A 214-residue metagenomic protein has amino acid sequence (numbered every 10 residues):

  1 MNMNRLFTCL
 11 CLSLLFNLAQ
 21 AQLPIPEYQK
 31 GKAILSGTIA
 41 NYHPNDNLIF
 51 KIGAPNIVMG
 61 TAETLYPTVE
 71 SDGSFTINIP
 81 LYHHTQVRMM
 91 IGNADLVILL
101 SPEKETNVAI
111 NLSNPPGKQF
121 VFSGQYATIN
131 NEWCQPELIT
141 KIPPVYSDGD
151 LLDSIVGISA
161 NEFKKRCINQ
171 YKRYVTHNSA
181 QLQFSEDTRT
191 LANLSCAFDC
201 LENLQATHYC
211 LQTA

Functional and structural regions predicted by a protein language model:
M1-E27: Bacterial Sec-dependent N-terminal signal peptides
C9-C11, C134, C167, C196 (+2 more regions): Generic recognition of cysteine residues
N17, Q181-S185, N203: Short secondary-structure junctions and interdomain/linker hinges
L18-A19, M90, L211-T213: Hydrophobic alpha-helical segments
Q22-L191: A non-transmembrane, solvent-exposed segment enriched in polar/low-complexity residues
R189-A214: Extended amphipathic alpha-helical segments with heptad-repeat/coiled-coil character used for oligomerization, fusion
